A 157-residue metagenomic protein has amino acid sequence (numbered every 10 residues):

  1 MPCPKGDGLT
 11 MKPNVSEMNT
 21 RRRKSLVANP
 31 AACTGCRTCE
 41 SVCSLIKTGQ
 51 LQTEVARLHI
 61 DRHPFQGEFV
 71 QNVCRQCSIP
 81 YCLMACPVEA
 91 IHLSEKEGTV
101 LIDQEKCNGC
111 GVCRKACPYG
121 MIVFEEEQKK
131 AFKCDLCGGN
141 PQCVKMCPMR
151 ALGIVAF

Functional and structural regions predicted by a protein language model:
M1-A31, G153-F157: Iron-sulfur (Fe-S) cluster-binding modules
S16-E17, N29, V55-C74: Sequence context of c-type cytochrome heme-c attachment sites
R22-L26, V70, G98, K130: Short amphipathic alpha-helical segments
K24-N29, G35-T38, T99: Histidine- and aromatic-rich ligand-binding microenvironments
A32, S44-L51, P64-E68: N-terminal pre-ligand scaffold of iron-sulfur
C33, Q76-C77, C107, C134-G139: Short Cys/His-rich zinc-binding micro-motifs
T38-L58, Y81-T99, E105-K106, V112-K129 (+1 more regions): Iron-sulfur cluster-binding cysteine motifs and their immediate structural context in ferredoxin-like electron-transfer
G67-P87: Short hydrophobic interaction/assembly module
